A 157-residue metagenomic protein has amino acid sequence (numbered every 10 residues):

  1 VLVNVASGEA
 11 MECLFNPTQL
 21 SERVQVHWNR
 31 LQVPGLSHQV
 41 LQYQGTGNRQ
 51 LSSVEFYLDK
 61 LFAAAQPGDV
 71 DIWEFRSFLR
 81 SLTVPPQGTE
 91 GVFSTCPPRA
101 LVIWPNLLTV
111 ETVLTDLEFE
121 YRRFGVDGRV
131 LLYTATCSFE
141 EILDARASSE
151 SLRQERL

Functional and structural regions predicted by a protein language model:
V1-L157: Acidic, Ser/Thr- and Gly-enriched intrinsically disordered low-complexity segments
